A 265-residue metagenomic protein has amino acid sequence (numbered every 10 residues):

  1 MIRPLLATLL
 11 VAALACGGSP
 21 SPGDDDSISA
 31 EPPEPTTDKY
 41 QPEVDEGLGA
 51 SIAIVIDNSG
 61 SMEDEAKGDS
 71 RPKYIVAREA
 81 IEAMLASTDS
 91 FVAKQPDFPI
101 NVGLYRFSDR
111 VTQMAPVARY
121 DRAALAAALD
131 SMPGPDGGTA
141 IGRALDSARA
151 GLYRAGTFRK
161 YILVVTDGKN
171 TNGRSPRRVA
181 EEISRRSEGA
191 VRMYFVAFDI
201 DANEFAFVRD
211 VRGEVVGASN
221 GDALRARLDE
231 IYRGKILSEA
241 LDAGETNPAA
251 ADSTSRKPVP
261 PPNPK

Functional and structural regions predicted by a protein language model:
M1-L14: Sec-dependent bacterial lipoprotein signal peptides
C16-K67, D109, R119, D146: Acidic, polar low-complexity linker/tail segments
Q41-P42, M62-I75, V111-P116, L129-G138 (+3 more regions): Second-shell loop/turn segments in exported
D57-S59, A77, L104-F107, A148 (+4 more regions): DG-centered beta-turn motif at the end of beta-strands
E65, F91-S131, I141, G151-A155 (+2 more regions): Short beta-strand-loop
K73-A93: An active-site-proximal "capping" alpha-helix that borders the catalytic cofactor pocket
M132-G138, G168-E230: VWA/integrin I-like adhesion module and closely mimicked acidic/polar interface patches used
E204-K265: C-terminal helix of von Willebrand factor
